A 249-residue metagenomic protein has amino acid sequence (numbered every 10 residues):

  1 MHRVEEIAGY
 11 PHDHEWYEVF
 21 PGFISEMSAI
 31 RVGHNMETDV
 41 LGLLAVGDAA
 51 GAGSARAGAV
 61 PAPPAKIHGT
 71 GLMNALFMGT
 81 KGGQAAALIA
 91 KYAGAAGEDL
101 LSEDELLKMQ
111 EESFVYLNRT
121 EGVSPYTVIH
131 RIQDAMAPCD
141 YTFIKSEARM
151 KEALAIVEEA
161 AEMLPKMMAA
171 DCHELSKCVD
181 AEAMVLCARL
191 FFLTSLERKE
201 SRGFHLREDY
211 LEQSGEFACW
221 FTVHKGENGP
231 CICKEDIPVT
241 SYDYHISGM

Functional and structural regions predicted by a protein language model:
M1-A29, V40: C-terminal catalytic lobe of FAD-dependent flavoproteins
S25, R31-A45, A49-M249: Glycine- and aromatic-enriched mobile tails/lids
